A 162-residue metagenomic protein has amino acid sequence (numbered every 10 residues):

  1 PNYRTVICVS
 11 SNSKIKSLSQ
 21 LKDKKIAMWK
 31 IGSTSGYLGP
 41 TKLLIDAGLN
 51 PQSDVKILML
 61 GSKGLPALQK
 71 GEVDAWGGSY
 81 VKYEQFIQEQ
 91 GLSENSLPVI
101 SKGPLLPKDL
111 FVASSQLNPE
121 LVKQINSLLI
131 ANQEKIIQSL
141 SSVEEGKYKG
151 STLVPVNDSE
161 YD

Functional and structural regions predicted by a protein language model:
P1-W29: Hydrophobic alpha-helical segments and helix pairs
N2-V9, G91-S127, Q133, V143-Y161: Periplasmic-binding protein-like
S13, K24-E120: Pocket-lining segment of extracytoplasmic ligand-binding domains
